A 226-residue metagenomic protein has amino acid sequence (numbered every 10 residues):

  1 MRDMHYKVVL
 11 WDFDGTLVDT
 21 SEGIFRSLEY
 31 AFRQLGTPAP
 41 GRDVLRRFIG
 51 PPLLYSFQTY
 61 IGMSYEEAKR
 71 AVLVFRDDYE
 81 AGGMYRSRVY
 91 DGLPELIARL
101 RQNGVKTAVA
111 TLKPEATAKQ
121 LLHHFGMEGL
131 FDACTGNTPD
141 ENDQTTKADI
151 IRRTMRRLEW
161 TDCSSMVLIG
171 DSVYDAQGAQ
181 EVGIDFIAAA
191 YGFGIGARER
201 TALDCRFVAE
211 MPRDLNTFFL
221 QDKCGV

Functional and structural regions predicted by a protein language model:
R2-M4, N103-V105, L158-S164, D222-G225: Glycine-rich phosphate-binding loop signature in dinucleotide/nucleotide-binding domains
R2-R47, I61: Active-site neighborhood of HAD-like aspartate-dependent phosphohydrolases
V8, T146-A176: Conserved Lys-Pro-Asp/Glu-containing loop-to-beta segment of HAD-superfamily phosphomonoesterases, centered on
I24, L53, V89, K147 (+1 more regions): Conserved donor sugar-nucleotide recognition element shared by glycan-biosynthetic enzymes
R33-L35, S56-Y65, R86, P94 (+3 more regions): Substrate-recognition/cap helix-loop segment adjacent to the acidic, metal-dependent catalytic center of Asp-based
F48, P52, R88-G92, K113 (+1 more regions): Short beta->alpha linker loops
F125-T135, R198-F219: Structural recognition of alpha->loop->beta junctions
L168-A209: Acidic, Mg2+-coordinating phosphoryl-transfer loop and its flanking beta/alpha structural elements, shared across
